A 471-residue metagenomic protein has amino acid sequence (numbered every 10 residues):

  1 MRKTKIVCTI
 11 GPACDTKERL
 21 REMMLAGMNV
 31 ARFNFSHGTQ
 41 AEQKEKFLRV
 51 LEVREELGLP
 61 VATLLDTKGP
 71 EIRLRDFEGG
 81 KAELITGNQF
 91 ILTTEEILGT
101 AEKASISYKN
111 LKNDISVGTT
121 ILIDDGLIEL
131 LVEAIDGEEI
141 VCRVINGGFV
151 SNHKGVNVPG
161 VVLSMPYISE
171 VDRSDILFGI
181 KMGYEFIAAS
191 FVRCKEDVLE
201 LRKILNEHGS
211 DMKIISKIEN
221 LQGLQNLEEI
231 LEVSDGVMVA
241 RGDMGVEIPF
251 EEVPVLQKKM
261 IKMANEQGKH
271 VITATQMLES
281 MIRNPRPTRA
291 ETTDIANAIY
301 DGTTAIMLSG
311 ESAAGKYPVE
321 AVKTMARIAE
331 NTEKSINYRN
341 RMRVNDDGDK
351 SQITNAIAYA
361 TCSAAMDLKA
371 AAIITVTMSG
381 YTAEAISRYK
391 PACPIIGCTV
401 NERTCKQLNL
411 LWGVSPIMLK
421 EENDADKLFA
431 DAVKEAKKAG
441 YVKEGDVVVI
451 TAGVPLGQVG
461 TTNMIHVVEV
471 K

Functional and structural regions predicted by a protein language model:
M1-K471: Non-catalytic helical/linker scaffolds that mediate oligomerization, partner binding, and domain coupling around large
